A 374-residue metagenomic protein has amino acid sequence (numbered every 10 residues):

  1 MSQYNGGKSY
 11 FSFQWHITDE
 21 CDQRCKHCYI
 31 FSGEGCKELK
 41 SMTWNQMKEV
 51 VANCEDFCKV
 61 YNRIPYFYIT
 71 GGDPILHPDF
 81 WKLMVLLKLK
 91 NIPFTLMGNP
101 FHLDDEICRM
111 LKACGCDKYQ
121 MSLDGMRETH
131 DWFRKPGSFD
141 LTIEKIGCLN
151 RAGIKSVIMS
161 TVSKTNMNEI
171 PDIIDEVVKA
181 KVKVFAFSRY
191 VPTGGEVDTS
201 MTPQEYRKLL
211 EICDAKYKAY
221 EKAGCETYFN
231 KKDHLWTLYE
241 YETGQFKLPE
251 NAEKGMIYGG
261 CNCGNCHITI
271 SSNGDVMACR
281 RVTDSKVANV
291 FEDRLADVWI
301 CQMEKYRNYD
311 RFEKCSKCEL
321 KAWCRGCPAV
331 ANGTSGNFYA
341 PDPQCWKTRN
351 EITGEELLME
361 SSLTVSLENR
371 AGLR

Functional and structural regions predicted by a protein language model:
M1-D117: Conserved alpha-helical substructure of the radical SAM core
M1-G7, G255, S271-D275, C279 (+2 more regions): Radical SAM enzyme core and accessory elements
H16, C54-I69, K88-T95, C116-Q120 (+1 more regions): Conserved C-terminal portion of the radical SAM core fold that forms the substrate/S-adenosylmethionine-binding
E34-G35, P74-L76, P100-D105, K118-P136 (+2 more regions): Conserved radical SAM core fold
E34-S41, W132-S138, T199-P203, G333: Short glycine-enriched, charge-decorated loop/helix-capping segments at active-site entrances that position
E205-E250, D275-G326: C-terminal accessory region of radical SAM enzymes
C261-N265: Short, small/polar residue-rich loop motifs at catalytic or cofactor-binding pockets
